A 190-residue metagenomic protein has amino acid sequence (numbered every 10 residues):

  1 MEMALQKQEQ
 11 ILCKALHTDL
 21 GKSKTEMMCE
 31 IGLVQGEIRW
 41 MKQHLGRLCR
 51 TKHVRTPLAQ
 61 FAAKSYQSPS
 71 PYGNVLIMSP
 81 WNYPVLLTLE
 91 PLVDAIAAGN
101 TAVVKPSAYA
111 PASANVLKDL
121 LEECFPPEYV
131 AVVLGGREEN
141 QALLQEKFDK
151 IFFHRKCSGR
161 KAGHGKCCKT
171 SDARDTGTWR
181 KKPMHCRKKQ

Functional and structural regions predicted by a protein language model:
M1-Y66: N-terminal Rossmann-like NAD(P)+-binding subdomain of aldehyde/semialdehyde dehydrogenases
E2-A4, A15, Q35-K42, L120-C124 (+4 more regions): Alpha-helical structural signal in soluble globular domains
K7, I11, K22, L33 (+5 more regions): Short alpha-helical
M28-I31, W81, P106-A108, L134 (+2 more regions): Short loop or secondary-structure boundary microenvironments that flank and position key functional residues
E30, E37, N74-I77, R174: Residue-level recognition of specific faces of alpha-helices
E37, N115-L117, R187-K189: Short secondary-structure transition/capping segments
T56-E128, S171: Conserved small-residue-rich beta-alpha loop and adjacent elements that most often cradle the phosphate/pyrophosphate
N74, C124-Q190: Conserved NAD(P)+-binding/catalytic subdomain of aldehyde/semialdehyde dehydrogenases
